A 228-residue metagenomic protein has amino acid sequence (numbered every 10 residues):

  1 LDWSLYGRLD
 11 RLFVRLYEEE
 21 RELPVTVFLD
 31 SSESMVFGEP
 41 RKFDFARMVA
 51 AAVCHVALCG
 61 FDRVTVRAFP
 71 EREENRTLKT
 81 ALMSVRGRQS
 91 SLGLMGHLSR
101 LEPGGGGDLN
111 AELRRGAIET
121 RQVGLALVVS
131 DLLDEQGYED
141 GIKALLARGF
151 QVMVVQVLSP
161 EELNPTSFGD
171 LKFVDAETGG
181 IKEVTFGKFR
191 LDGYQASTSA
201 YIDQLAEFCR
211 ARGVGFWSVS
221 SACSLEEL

Functional and structural regions predicted by a protein language model:
L1, L5, D10, V14-L228: Exposed, interaction-prone extracellular/peripheral surfaces
